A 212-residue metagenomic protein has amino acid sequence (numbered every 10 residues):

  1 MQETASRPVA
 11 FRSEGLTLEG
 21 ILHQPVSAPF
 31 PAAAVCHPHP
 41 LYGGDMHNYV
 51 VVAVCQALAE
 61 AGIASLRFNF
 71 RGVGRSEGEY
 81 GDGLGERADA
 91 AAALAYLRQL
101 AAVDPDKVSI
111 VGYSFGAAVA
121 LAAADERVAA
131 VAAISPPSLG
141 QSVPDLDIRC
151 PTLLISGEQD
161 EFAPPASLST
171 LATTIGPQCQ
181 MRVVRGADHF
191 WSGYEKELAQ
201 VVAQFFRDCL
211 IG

Functional and structural regions predicted by a protein language model:
M1-A28: N-terminal cap/lid segment of alpha/beta-hydrolase-fold proteins
V26-R67: Short, surface-exposed "cap/lid" segments of acyl-processing enzymes
G81-A101: Alpha/beta-hydrolase active-site loop
A102-Y113: Alpha/beta-hydrolase fold nucleophile elbow
G112-A120: Gly/Ala-rich beta-loop-alpha elbow adjacent to hydrolase catalytic centers
I148, L154-S156, D160: Short beta-strand/loop motif that positions the catalytic acidic residue of the alpha/beta-hydrolase fold
E158-A163, H189-F190: Acidic catalytic loop of the alpha/beta-hydrolase fold
A187-A199: Catalytic histidine-centered segment of alpha/beta-hydrolase-like enzymes
